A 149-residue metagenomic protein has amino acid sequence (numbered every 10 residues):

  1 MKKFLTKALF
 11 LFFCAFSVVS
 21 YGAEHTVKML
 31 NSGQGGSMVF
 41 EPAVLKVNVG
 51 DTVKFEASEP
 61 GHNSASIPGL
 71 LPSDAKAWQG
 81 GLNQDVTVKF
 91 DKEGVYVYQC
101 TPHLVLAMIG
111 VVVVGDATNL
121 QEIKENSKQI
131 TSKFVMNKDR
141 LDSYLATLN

Functional and structural regions predicted by a protein language model:
M1-L9: Bacterial N-terminal signal peptides that target proteins for export
A8-S17: Bacterial N-terminal signal peptides
S20-N149: Extracytoplasmic copper-binding redox domains, predominantly the cupredoxin/blue-copper superfamily
